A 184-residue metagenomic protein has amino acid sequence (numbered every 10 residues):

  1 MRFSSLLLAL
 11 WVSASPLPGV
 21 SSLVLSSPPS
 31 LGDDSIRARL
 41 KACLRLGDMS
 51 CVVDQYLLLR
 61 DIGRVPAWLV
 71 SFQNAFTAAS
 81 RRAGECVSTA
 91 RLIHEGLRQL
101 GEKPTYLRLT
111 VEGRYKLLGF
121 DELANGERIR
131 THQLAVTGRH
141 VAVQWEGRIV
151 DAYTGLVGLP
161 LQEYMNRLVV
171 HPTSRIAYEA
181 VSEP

Functional and structural regions predicted by a protein language model:
M1-F3: Positively charged n-region of N-terminal signal peptides that target proteins for export
L6-S15: Hydrophobic alpha-helical targeting segments used for export or membrane insertion
L8, R82-A83, G113: Non-heme Fe(II) oxygenase metal-center motifs and adjacent flexible, charged/small-residue loops
L17, D34-A38, L100, T110 (+2 more regions): Cysteine-dependent hydrolase recognition
V20-E85: Secondary-structure boundary elements
D48-D54, R81-R108: Active-site nucleophilic cysteine motif
E95-V170: Hydrophobic/aromatic-rich core segments of domains that either
S174-P184: Short, low-complexity, Pro/Ser/Thr/Gly-rich segments in the mature regions of secreted, periplasmic
